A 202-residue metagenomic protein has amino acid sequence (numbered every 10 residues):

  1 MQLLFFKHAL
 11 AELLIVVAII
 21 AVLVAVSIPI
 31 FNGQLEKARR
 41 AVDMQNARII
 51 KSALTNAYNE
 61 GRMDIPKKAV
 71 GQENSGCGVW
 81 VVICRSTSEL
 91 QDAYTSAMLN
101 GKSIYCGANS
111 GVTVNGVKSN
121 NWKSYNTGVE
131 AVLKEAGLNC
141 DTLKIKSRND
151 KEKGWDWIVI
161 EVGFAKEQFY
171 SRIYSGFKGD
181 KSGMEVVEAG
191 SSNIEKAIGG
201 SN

Functional and structural regions predicted by a protein language model:
Q2-N32, N46: N-terminal single-pass transmembrane signal-anchor helix
I30-I49, Y58: Aliphatic-rich helix starts adjacent to a transmembrane/signal segment
S52-V79: Alpha-helix exit/C-cap motif
K68-N74, G116, K146-K153: Intrinsically disordered, low-complexity coil segments
N74-K144: Acidic, glycine-rich loop-and-strand cores that form catalytic or ligand-binding grooves in diverse globular domains
S124-N202: Short, surface-exposed interaction loops/tails
